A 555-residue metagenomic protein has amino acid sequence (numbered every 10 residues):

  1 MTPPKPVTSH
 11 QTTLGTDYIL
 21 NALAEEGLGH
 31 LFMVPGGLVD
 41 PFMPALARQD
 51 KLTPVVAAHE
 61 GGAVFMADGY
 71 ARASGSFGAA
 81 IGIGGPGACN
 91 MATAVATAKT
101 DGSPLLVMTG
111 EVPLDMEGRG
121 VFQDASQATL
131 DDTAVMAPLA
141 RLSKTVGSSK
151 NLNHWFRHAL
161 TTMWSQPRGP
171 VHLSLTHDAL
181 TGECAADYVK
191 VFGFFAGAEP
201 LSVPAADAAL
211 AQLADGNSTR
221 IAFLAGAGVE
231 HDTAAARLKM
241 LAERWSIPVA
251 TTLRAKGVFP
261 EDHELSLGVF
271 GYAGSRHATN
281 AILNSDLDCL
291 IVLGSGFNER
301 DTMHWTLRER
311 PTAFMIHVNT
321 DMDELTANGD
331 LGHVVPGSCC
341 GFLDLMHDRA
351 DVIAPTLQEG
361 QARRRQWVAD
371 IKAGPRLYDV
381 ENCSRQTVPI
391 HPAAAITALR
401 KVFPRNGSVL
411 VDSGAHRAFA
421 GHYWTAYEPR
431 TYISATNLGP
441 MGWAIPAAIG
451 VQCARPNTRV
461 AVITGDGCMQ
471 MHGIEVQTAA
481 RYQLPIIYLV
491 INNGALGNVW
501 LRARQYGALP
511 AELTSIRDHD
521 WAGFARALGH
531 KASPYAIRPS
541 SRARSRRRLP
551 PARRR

Functional and structural regions predicted by a protein language model:
T2-H10, G147-K150, Y188, G216 (+3 more regions): Phosphate/pyrophosphate-binding active-site segments
T2-I353, P485-Y488, D520: N-terminal alpha/beta PP-like core and its mobile active-site loop of ThDP/TPP-dependent enzymes
T16-L20, A24-G29, V34-G37, F42-A47 (+2 more regions): Active-site diphosphate/adenylate-binding microenvironment
G62, D131, T233, H391-A394 (+2 more regions): A generic structural signal for residues located within well-ordered alpha-helices of large catalytic or ligand-binding
G118-Q127, T326-N328, V334-P336, C340-L343 (+2 more regions): Thiamine diphosphate
L224, H317, L410, I463-T464: Generic enzyme active-site microenvironment
G226-E230, S384, G465-G467: Conserved short loop/turn motifs at secondary-structure junctions
